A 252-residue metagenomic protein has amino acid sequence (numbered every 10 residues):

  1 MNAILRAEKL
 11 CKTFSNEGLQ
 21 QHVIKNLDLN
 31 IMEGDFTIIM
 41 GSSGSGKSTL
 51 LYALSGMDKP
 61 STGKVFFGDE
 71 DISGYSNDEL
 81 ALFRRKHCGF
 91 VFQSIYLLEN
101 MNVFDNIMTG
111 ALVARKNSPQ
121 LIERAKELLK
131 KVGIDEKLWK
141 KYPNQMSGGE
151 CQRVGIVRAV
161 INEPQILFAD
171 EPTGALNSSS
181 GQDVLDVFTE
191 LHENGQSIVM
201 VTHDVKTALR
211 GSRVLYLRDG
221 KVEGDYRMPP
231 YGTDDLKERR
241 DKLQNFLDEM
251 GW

Functional and structural regions predicted by a protein language model:
S55: Helix-to-loop junction immediately C-terminal to a conserved catalytic motif
G63-D71: Conserved ABC transporter NBD signature motif
E70-D71, M108, P119-K137: Conserved ABC ATPase "signature" region
M101-G110: Short coil-to-helix segment of the ABC ATPase nucleotide-binding domain corresponding to the Q-loop/switch region
Y142-M146, E150-Q152: Conserved ABC ATPase signature
E163: Conserved catalytic motifs of ABC-family nucleotide-binding domains
L167-D170: Catalytic Walker B motif of ABC-type/P-loop ATPase nucleotide-binding domains
